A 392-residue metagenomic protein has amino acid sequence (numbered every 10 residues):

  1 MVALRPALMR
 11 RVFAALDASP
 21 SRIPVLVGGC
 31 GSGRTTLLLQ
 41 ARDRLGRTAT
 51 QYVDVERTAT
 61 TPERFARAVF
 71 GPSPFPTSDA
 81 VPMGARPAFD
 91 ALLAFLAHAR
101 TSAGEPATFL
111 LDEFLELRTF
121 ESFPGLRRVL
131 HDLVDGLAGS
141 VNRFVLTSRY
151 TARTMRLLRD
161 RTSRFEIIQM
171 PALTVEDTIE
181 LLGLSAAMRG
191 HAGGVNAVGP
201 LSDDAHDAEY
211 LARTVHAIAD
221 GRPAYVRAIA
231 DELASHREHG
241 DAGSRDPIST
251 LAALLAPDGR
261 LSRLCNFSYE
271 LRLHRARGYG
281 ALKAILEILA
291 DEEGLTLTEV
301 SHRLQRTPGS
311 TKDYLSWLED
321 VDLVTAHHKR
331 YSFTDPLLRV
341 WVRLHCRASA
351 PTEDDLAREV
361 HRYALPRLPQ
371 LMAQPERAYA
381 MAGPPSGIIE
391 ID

Functional and structural regions predicted by a protein language model:
S21-L39: Walker A/P-loop nucleotide-binding motif
T50, A59-P82: Conserved NTP-binding/hydrolysis module of P-loop NTPases
P87-A152, R156-D160: Conserved Walker B catalytic segment
M170-Y210, I218: Conserved small helical "lid"/interfacial subdomain of P-loop NTPases
A208, I218-D231: The conserved phosphate-sensing helix
R227-T307, D355-V360: Winged-helix-like regulatory helical subdomains adjacent to P-loop NTPase cores
Q305-D320: Short amphipathic alpha-helical interaction segments
L338-L368: Short, amphipathic alpha-helical interaction segments positioned at domain boundaries
